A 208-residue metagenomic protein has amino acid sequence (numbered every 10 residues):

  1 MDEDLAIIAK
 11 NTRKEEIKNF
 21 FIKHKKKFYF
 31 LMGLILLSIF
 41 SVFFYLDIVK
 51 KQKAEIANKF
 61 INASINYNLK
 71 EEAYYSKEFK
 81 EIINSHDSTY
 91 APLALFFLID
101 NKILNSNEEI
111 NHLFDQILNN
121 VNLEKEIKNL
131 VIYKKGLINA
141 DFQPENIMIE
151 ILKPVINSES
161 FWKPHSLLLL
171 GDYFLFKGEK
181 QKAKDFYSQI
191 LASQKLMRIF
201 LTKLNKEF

Functional and structural regions predicted by a protein language model:
M1-E3, E109, L113: Membrane-proximal soluble domains of inner-membrane proteins
M1-L36: N-terminal positive-inside, membrane-proximal cytosolic segments immediately preceding the first
D2-A6, K10, I65, N119-N120 (+1 more regions): Acidic, proline/glycine-rich low-complexity intrinsically disordered segments
D2-D4, K10, K53-I61, L69-S76: Acidic, proline-/serine-/threonine-rich low-complexity intrinsically disordered segments
S38-N58: Transmembrane signal-anchor/signal-peptide helices with a preference for the extracytoplasmic
K53, E72-A73, N107-E108, E145 (+1 more regions): TPR-repeat structural position
N62-L93: Short extracytoplasmic
H86-T89, L95, K102, N111 (+1 more regions): Soluble extracytoplasmic domains of inner/organellar membrane proteins
